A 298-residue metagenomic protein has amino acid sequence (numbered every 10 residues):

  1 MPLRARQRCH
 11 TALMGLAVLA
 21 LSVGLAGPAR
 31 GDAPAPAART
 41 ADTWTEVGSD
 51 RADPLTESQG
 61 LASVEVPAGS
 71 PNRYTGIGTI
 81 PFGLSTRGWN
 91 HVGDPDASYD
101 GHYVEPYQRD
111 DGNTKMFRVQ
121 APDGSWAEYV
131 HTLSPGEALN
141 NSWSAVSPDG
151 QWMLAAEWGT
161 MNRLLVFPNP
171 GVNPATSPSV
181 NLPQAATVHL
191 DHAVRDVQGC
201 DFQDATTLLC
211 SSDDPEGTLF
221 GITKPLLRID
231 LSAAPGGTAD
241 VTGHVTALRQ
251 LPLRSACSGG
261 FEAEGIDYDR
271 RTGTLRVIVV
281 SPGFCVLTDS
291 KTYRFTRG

Functional and structural regions predicted by a protein language model:
M1-A33: Secretory targeting and sorting signals
A35-L55, Y74-I80, L248: A short helix->beta-strand "capping" segment at the edge of beta-propeller domains
G48-T75, N90-D94: Beta-strand-rich domains and repeat architectures in extracellular enzymes and scaffolds, especially beta-propellers
S49-T56, G83-G88, H131-A138, V188-A193 (+1 more regions): Surface loop/turn motifs at the tips and blade-to-blade linkers of beta-strand repeat domains
P71-T75, D111-V119, T160-P170, E216-S232 (+1 more regions): Structural motif
Y74-R109, T114, Y129-V130: Blade-loop segments of beta-propeller domains
H192-G243: Loop/turn-rich, solvent-exposed surfaces of beta-rich toroidal or solenoidal domains
T238-D269: Conserved blade-ending motifs and adjacent loop-strand segments that build the rim/top face of beta-propeller domains
